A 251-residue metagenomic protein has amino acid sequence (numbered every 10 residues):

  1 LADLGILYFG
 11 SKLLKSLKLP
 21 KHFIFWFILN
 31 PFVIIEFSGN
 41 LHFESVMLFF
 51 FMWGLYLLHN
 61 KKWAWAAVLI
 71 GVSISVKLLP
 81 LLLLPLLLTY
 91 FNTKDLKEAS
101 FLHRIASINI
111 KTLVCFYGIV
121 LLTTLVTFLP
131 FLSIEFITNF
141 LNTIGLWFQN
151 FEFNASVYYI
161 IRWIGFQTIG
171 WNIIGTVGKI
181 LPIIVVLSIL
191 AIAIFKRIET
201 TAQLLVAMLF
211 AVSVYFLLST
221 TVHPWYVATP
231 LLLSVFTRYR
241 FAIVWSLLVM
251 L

Functional and structural regions predicted by a protein language model:
D3-L7, L13, T143-T221: Aromatic/glycine/proline-enriched transmembrane-helix motif characteristic of membrane-embedded glycan-assembly enzymes
F9, I35, V46-K62, L187 (+1 more regions): Specific aromatic-rich, kink-prone transmembrane helix
G10-F32, K61, T201-A202: Transmembrane-helix signature of polytopic, membrane-embedded enzymes that assemble or transfer cell-envelope glycans
K21-I24, L57-G71, R104, A207-F210: Short hydrophobic alpha-helices at membrane interfaces in multi-pass membrane enzymes
F25-L48, L78, F216, T220 (+2 more regions): Aromatic- and kink-enriched transmembrane "portal" helix at the membrane-lumen/periplasm boundary that abuts
A64, V68-N92, V126, V214-Y226 (+1 more regions): Transmembrane helices and adjacent periplasmic/lumenal helix-loop junctions of polyprenol-phosphate-dependent
F101-L132: Hydrophobic alpha-helical membrane-interfacial segments at the cytosolic entry of transmembrane helices
T237-L251: C-terminal multi-pass transmembrane helix bundles with aromatic-rich, positive-inside signatures
